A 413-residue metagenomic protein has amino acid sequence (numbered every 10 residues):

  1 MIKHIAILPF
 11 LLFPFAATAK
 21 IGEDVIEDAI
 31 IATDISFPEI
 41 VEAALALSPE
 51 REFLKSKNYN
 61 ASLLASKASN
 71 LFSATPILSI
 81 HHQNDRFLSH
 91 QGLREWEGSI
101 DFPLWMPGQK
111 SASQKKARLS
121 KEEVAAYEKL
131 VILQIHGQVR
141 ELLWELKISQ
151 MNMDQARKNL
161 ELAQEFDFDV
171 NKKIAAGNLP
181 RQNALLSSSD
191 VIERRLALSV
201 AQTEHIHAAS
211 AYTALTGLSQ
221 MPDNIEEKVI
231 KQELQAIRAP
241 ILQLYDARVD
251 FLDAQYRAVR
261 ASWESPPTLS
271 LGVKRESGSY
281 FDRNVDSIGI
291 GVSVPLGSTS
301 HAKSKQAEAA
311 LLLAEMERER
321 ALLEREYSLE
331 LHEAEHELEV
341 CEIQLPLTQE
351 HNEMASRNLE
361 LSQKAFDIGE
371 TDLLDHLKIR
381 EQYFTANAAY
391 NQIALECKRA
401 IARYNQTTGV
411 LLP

Functional and structural regions predicted by a protein language model:
A19-I77, L104, N178-Q182, T213-Q255 (+4 more regions): Bacterial Sec-pathway N-terminal export signals of envelope proteins
K20-I21, A29, V131-Q243, D250-L252 (+5 more regions): Periplasmic alpha-helical coiled-coil/stalk elements that build and connect Gram-negative outer-membrane
E42-E52, Y59-A74, G98-K116, A126-L133 (+6 more regions): A glycine-/polar-enriched beta->alpha junction
K57, N84-L93, S277-N284: Solvent-exposed loop/turn segments connecting transmembrane beta-strands in outer-membrane beta-barrel proteins
P76-R86, A112, S265-E276: Transmembrane beta-strand segments that form the barrel wall of outer-membrane beta-barrel proteins
H82-R86, L104, V273-S277, V294-S298 (+1 more regions): Transmembrane beta-strands of outer-membrane beta-barrel pores
G92-W96, D250, N284-I288: Residues that define the transmembrane beta-barrel architecture of outer-membrane proteins
V131, D190-G217, E353-V410: Short segments within alpha-helical structural elements
